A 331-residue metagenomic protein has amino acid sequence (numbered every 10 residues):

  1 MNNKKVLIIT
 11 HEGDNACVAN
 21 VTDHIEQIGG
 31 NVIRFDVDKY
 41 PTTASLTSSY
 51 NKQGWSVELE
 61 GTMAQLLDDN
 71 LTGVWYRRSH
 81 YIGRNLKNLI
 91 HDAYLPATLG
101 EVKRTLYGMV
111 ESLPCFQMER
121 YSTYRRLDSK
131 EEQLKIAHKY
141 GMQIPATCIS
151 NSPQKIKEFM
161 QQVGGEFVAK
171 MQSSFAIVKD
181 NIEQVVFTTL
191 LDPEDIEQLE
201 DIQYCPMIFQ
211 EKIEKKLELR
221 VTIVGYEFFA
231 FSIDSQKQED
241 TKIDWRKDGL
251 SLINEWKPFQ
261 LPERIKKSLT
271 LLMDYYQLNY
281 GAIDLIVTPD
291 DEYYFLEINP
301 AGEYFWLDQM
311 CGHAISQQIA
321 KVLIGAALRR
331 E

Functional and structural regions predicted by a protein language model:
N2-L7: Extreme N-terminal starter segment of soluble prokaryotic enzymes
E12-H24, I33-Q143: Conserved N-proximal alpha/beta basic substrate-recognition cap immediately N-terminal to, or forming the N-lobe
I25, Q162-P258: Phosphate-binding site of ATP-dependent enzymes
R34, A146-I149, A282: A structural preference for short, hydrophobic beta-strand core positions in alpha/beta folds
D38, S79, Q172, K212-I213 (+3 more regions): Anionic group-transfer/hydrolysis microenvironments
Y50-Q53, E60-G61, I223-E227, S235 (+1 more regions): Short acidic-glycine loop/turn motifs at beta-strand connectors
E132-V186: Loop-centered beta-sheet repeat module
W256-L278, V287-E331: C-terminal active-site "lid" helix and adjoining low-complexity regulatory extension at the edge of ATP-using catalytic
